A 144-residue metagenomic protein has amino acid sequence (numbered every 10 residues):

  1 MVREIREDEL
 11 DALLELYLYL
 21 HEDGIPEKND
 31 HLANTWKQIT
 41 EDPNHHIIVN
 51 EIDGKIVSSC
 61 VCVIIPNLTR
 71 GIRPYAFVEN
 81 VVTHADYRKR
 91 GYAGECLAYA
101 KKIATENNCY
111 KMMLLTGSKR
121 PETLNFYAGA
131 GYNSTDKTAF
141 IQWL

Functional and structural regions predicted by a protein language model:
M1-L13: A short beta-loop-alpha structural element at the N-terminal edge of CoA-dependent acyl/N-acetyltransferase catalytic
L14-K37: Conserved GNAT-fold acetyl-CoA-binding loop/helix
K37-V49, F77: A short helix-loop-beta-strand connector motif used in the catalytic cores of GNAT acetyltransferases and, in some
V49, K55-I64, V82: Conserved beta-strand in the GNAT
G71, H84-E95, N107, K119-L124: Conserved glycine-rich acetyl-CoA-binding loop
N80-T83, K89-K102, G129: Conserved acetyl-CoA-binding loop-helix of GNAT-fold acetyltransferases
L97, A104-T116: Conserved GNAT acetyl-CoA-binding A-motif
M113-T123, I141-L144: Conserved beta-strand-loop-alpha-helix junction that forms the acyl-donor binding cleft
